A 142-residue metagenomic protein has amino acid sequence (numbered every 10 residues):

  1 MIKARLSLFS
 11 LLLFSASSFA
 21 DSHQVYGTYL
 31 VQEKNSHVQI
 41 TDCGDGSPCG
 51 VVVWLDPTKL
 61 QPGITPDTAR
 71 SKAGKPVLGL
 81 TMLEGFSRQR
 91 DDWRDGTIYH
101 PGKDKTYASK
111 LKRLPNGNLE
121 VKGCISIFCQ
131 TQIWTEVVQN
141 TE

Functional and structural regions predicted by a protein language model:
M1-L8: Bacterial N-terminal signal peptides that target proteins for export
S15-S17: N-terminal signal peptide c-region/cleavage motif recognized by signal peptidases
F19-T28: N-terminal helix-cap/turn-to-beta initiation motif at the start of protein domains
Y26, Q32-G102, T106-Y107, T135: Central antiparallel beta-sheet cores of small beta-barrel/beta-sandwich binding domains
C43, P101, K112, C124-S126: Short polar/acidic secondary-structure junctions
S109-R113, G117-L119: C-terminal terminal-subdomain/extension
L119-T131: Short, exposed beta-strand-loop hairpins at the edges of beta-sheets in extracellular/periplasmic proteins
N140-E142: Short, solvent-exposed mixed-charge patches
